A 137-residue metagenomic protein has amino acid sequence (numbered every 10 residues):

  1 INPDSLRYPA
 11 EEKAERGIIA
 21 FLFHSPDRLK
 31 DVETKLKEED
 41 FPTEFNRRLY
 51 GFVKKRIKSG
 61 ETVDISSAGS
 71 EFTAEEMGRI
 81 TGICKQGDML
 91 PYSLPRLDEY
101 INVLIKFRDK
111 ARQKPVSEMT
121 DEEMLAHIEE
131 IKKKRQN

Functional and structural regions predicted by a protein language model:
I1-S59, N102: Non-catalytic protein-protein interaction segments used by genome-maintenance enzymes to assemble and couple activities
K54-N137: Bacterial replisome coupling helices
